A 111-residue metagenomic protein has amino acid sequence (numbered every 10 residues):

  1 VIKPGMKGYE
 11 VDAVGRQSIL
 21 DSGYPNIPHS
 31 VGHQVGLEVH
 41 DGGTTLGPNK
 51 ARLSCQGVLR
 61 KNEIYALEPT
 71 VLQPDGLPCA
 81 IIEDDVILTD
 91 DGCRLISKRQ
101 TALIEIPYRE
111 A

Functional and structural regions predicted by a protein language model:
V1-A111: Active-site neighborhoods and metal-handling regions in enzymes and metal-associated proteins
